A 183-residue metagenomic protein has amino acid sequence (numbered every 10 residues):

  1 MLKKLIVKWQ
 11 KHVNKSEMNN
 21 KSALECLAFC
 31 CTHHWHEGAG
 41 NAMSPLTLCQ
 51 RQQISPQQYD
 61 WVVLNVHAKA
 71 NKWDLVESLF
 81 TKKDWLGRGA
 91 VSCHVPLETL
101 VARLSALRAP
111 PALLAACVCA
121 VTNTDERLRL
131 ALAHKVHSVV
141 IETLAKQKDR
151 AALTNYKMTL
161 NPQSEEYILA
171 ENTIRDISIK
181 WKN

Functional and structural regions predicted by a protein language model:
M1-N183: Extended alpha-helical assembly domains of large eukaryotic scaffold proteins
